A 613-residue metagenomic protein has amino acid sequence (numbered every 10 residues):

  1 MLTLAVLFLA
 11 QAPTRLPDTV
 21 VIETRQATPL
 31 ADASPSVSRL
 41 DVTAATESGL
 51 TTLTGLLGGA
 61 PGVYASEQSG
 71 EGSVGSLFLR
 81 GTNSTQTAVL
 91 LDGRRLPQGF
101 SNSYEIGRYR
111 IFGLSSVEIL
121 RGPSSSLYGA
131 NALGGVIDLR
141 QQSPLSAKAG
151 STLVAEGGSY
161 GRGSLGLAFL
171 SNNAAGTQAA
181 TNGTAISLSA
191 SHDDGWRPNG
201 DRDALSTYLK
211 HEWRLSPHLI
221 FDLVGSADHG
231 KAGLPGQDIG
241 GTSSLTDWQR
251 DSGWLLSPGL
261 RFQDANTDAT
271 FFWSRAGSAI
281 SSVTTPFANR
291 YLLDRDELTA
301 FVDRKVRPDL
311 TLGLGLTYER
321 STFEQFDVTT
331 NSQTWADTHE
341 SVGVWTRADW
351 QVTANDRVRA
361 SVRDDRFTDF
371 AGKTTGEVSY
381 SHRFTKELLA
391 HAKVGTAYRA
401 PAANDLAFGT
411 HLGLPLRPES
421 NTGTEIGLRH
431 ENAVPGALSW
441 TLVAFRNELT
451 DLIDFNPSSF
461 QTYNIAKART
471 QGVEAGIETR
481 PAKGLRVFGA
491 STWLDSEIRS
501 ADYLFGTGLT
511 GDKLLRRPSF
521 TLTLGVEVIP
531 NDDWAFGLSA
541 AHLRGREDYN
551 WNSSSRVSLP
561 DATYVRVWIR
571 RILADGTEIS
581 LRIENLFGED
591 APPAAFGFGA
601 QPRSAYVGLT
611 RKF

Functional and structural regions predicted by a protein language model:
P17-S48, S76, S84, Y208: N-terminal periplasmic "start-of-domain" segments of outer-membrane beta-barrel proteins
T54, G58-R94, Q98: Extracytoplasmic beta-strand/coil segments of soluble accessory domains associated with Gram-negative outer-membrane
R94-R121: Short acidic/polar hinge/loop motifs at secondary-structure boundaries that mediate gating or recognition
S124, V136, R140-S171, G195-G200: Short strand-turn segments of transmembrane beta-barrel domains in outer membranes, especially the first one or two
L170, A392, T422, R486 (+1 more regions): Conserved C-terminal beta-signal and adjacent last beta-strands/turns of outer-membrane beta-barrel proteins
S171, A265-S282, R320-E324, R383 (+3 more regions): Membrane-embedded beta-barrel scaffold of Gram-negative outer-membrane proteins
D193-A204, H218-E297: Flexible loop and strand-edge segments within Gram-negative outer membrane beta-barrel domains
Q351-R357, R446-E448, N464-N550, F587-D590: Gram-negative outer-membrane beta-barrel transporters
